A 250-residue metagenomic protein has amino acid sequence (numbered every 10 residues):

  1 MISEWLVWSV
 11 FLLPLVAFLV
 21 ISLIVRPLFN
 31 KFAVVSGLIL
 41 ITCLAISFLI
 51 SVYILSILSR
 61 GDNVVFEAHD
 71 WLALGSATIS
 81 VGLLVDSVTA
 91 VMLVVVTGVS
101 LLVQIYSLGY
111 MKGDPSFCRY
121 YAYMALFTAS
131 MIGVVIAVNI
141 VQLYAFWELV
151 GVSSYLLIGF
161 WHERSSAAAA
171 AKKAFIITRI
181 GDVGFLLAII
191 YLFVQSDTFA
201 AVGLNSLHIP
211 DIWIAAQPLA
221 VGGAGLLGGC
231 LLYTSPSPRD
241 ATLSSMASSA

Functional and structural regions predicted by a protein language model:
M1-W8, I24-A122, S196-L227: Transmembrane helix-loop-helix hairpins at membrane boundaries of multipass inner-membrane proteins
F11-R26: N-terminal signal-anchor/start-transfer transmembrane helix
P14, I39, D86, N139 (+1 more regions): Divalent metal-coordination and catalytic microenvironments
A17, S47-I50, M131, F185: Alpha-helical transmembrane segments of multipass membrane proteins
V20, V103-Y106, L149-W161, S235: Juxtamembrane interface elements at the cytosolic ends of transmembrane helices in multi-pass membrane proteins
L23-P27, L102-K112, S130-A137, Y144 (+1 more regions): Structural motif corresponding to the C-terminal cap of alpha-helices
A33-S36, Y120-A224: Alpha-helical multi-pass transmembrane bundles of energy-transducing inner-membrane proteins
Y233-P236, D240-A250: Single conserved hydrophobic/aromatic residue that forms the stacking wall/gate of nucleotide- or nucleobase-binding
